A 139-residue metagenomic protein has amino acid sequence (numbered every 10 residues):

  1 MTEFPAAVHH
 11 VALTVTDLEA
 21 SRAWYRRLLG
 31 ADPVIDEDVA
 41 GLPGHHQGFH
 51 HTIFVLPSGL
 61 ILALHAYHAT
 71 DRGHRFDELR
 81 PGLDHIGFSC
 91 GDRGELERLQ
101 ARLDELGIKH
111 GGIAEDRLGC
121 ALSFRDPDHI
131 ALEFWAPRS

Functional and structural regions predicted by a protein language model:
M1-F4, Q100-S139: Vicinal oxygen chelate
M1-R22, I35, H46-Q47, L83-F88 (+1 more regions): N-terminal beta-strand motif that seeds the catalytic metal site of vicinal oxygen chelate
A7-T16, T52-P57, H74-R102, C120-R125: Vicinal oxygen chelate
T14-I61: Core segments of cupin and vicinal oxygen chelate
W24-R27, L99-L103: Short amphipathic alpha-helices in soluble, non-transmembrane regions that often serve as interface/regulatory elements
D38-L42, A69-R75, H110: A short, acidic/glycine-rich surface segment
L62-H65, L132-E133: Conserved beta-strand in the GNAT
A66-R72, A136-P137: Acetyl-CoA-dependent GNAT
